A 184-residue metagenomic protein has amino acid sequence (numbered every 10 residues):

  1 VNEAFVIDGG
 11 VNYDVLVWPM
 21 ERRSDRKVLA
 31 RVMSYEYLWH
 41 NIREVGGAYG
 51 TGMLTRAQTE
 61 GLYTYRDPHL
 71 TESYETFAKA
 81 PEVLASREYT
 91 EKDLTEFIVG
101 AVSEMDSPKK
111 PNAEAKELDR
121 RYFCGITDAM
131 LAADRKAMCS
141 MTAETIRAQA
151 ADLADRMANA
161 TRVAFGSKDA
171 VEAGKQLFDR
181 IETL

Functional and structural regions predicted by a protein language model:
V1-N12, D169-L184: An aromatic/glycine/proline-enriched structural segment found at the starts of mature extracellular/organellar domains
N2-A4, L38-W39, A48-G52, R147-L153: Generic recognition of flexible, low-complexity loop/linker segments
I7-D8, I42-R43, A154-M157, K175: A generic structural signal for short, solvent-exposed coil/turn residues that cap or connect secondary-structure
V11-K27, L38-A143, A158-G166: M16 family metallopeptidases and their MPP-like homologs
A148, L153-M157, A164, K168-V171: A cross-taxonomic marker for long C-terminal extensions/tails that follow the last structured domain
